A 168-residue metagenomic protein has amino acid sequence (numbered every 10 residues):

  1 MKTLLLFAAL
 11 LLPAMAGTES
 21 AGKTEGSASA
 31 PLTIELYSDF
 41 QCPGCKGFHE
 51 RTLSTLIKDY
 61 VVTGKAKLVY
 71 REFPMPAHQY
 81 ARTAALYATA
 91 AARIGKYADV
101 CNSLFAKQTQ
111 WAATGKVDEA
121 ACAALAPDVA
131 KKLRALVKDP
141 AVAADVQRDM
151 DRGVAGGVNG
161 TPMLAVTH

Functional and structural regions predicted by a protein language model:
K2-P76, V142-G160: Extracytoplasmic thiol/disulfide redox context detector
P74-T161, A165-H168: Cysteine-centric redox/oxidoreductase cores and disulfide-bonded domains
